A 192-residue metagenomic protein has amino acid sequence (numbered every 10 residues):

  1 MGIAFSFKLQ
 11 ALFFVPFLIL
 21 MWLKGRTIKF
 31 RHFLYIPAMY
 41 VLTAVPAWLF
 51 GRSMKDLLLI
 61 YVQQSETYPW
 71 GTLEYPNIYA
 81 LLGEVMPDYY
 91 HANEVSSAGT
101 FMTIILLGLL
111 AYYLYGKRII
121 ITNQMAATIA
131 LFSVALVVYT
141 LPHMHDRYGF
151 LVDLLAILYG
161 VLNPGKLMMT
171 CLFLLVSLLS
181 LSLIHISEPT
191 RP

Functional and structural regions predicted by a protein language model:
M1-A11, V15-L20, F132-T140: Membrane-interface alpha helices of multi-pass inner-membrane proteins
F13, H145-P164, M168-S177: Hydrophobic/aromatic-rich transmembrane helices and adjacent perimembrane loops
F13-A38, W48-F50, L151: Perimembrane helix-loop-helix junctions
I19-T27, F50, A111-I119, Y159-P164: Structural signal for the C-terminal ends of transmembrane alpha-helices and the immediately following loop
H32, I36-L81: Aromatic-rich transmembrane-lumenal/periplasmic boundary elements in polytopic membrane proteins
Y40-V45, F132-T140, F173-L183: Aromatic-anchored segments of alpha-helical transmembrane domains
Q64-T140: Aromatic/glycine/proline-enriched transmembrane-helix motif characteristic of membrane-embedded glycan-assembly enzymes
I184-P192: Residue-level detector of conserved catalytic or cofactor/ligand-binding positions in enzyme active sites
